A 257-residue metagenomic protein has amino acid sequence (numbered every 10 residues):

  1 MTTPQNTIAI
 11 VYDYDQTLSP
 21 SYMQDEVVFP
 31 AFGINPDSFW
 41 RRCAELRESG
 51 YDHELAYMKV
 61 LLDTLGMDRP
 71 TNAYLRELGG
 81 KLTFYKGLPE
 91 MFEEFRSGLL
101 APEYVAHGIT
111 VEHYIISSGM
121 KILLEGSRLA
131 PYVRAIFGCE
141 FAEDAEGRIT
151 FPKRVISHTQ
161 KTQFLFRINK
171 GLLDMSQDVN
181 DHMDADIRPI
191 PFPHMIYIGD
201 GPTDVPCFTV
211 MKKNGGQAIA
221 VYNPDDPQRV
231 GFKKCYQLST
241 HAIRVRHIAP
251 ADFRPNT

Functional and structural regions predicted by a protein language model:
M1-T2, V179: Short secondary-structure boundary micro-motifs
T2-A145, V245-R246: Alpha-helical substrate-recognition element adjacent to the catalytic core
T83-Y114, S118-T257: C-terminal cap/substrate-recognition subdomain and adjoining C-terminal extension of metal-dependent phosphatase-like
